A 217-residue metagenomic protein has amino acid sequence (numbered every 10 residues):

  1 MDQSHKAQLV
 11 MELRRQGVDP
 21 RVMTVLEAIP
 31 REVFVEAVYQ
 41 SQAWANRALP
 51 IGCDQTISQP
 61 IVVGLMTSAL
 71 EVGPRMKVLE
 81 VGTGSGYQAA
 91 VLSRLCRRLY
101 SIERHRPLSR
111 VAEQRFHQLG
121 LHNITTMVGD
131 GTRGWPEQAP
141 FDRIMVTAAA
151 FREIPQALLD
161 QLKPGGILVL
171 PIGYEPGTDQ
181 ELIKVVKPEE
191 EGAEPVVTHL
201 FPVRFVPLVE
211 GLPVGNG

Functional and structural regions predicted by a protein language model:
M1-L79, T83, Y87-V91, L95 (+4 more regions): Class I SAM-dependent transferase core
E71-E190, E194-V196: Conserved nucleotide-cofactor-binding alpha/beta core module
